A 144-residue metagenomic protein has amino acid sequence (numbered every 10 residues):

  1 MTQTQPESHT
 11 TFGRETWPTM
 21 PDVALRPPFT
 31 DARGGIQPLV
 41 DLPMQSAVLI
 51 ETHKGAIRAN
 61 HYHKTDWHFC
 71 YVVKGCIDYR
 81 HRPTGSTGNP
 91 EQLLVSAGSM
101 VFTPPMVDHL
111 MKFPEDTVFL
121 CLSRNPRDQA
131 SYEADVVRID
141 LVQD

Functional and structural regions predicted by a protein language model:
M1-S46: A short, N-terminal "cap"/entry segment at the start of jelly-roll beta-barrel domains of the cupin/DSBH fold
T11, P18, P114-D144: Double-stranded beta-helix
I36, N60, Y79-R80, T103 (+2 more regions): Short beta-strand His + acidic residue motifs that chelate non-heme Fe in jelly-roll/DSBH and cupin folds
V48-T65: Conserved short histidine dyad/triad with adjacent acidic residue
T52-G55, A97-G98, P104-M106, D116: Tight coil/turn sites that cap or link beta-strands
H61, W67-V72, L93, V101 (+1 more regions): His/acidic/aromatic-lined binding-pocket segments of jelly-roll/cupin-type domains and related regulatory beta-sandwich
T65-P83: Glycine- and acidic-residue-biased ligand/ion/polar-headgroup-sensing regions
P83-P105: Short acidic-glycine-tyrosine-enriched beta hairpin
